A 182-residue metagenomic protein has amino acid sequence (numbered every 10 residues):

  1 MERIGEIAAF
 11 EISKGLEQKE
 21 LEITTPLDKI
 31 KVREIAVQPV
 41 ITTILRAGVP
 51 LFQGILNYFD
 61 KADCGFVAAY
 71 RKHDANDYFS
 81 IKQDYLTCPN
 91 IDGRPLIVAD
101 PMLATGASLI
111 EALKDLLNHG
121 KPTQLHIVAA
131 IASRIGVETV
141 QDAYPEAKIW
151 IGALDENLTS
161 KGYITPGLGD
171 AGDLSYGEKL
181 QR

Functional and structural regions predicted by a protein language model:
M1-R182: PRPP-associated nucleotide enzymes
